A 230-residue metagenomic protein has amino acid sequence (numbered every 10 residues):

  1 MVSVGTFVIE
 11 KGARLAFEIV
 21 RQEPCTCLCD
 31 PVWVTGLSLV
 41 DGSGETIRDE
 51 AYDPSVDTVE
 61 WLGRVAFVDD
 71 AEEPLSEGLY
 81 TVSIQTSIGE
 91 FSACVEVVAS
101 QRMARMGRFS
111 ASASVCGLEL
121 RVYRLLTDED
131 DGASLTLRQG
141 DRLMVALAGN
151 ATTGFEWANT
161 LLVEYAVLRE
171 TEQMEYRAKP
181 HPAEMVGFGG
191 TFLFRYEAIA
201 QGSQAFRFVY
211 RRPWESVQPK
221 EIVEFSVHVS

Functional and structural regions predicted by a protein language model:
M1-E10, G117-M144: N-terminal edge beta-strand
R21, C27-E77, Q85-S100, S114: Extended, well-structured beta-strand/loop surface patches that form recognition or cofactor-anchoring regions within
P24-L28, D131-W157: Solvent-exposed, low-complexity, repeat-rich "mucin-like" stalks and linkers
S76-Y80, G202: A glycine-anchored, Pro-Gly-centered beta-turn/N-cap motif
S83-S87, A111, V209-P219: Short, exposed beta-strand-loop hairpins at the edges of beta-sheets in extracellular/periplasmic proteins
S92-V97, E215-E221: Beta-sandwich strand segments
T152-G154, N159-P180: Short, solvent-exposed loop/linker segments at beta-strand-coil boundaries, enriched for Pro/Gly and Ser/Thr
Y196-Q204: Glycine-centered tight-turn and secondary-structure capping sites
